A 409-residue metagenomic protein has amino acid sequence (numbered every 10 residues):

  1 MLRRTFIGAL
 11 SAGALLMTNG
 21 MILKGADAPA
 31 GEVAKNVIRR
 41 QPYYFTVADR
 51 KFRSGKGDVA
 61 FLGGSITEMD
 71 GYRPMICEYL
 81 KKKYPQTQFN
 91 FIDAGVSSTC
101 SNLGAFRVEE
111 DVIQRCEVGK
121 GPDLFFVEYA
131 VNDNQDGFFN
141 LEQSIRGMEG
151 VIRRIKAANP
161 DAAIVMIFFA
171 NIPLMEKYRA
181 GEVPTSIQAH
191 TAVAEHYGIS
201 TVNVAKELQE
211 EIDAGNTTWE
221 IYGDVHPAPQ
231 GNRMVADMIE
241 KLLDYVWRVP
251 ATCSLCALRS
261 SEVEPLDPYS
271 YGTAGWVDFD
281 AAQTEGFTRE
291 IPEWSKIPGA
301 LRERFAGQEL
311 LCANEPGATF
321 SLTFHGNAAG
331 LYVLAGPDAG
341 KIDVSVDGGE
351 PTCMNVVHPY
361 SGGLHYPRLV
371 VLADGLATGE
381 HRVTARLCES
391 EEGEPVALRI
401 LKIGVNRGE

Functional and structural regions predicted by a protein language model:
M1-L62, I66-F89, V118-D123, N216 (+1 more regions): N-terminal secretory targeting modules
R40-A48, R73, C77, L103-E117 (+2 more regions): Alpha-helical scaffolding within the catalytic cores of extracellular/periplasmic polymer-degrading hydrolases
D58-L62, N90-G95, D123-E128, A163-F168 (+1 more regions): Structural recognition of the beta-strand scaffold that forms the well-ordered cores of secreted hydrolase catalytic
A60, R73-P74, G104-I145: Oxyanion-hole/transition-state-stabilizing segment in secreted/luminal serine hydrolases and related acyltransferases
S65-E68, V96-S101, V131-D136, A170-L174 (+1 more regions): Solvent-exposed loop/turn segments at secondary-structure junctions within structured extracellular/periplasmic domains
E128-N132, I152-Q188: Active-site segments of SGNH/GDSL-like serine hydrolases that catalyze O-acetyl group transfer/hydrolysis on lipids
A163-F169, P184-W219, R233-W247: Extracellular serine-dependent O-acyl
